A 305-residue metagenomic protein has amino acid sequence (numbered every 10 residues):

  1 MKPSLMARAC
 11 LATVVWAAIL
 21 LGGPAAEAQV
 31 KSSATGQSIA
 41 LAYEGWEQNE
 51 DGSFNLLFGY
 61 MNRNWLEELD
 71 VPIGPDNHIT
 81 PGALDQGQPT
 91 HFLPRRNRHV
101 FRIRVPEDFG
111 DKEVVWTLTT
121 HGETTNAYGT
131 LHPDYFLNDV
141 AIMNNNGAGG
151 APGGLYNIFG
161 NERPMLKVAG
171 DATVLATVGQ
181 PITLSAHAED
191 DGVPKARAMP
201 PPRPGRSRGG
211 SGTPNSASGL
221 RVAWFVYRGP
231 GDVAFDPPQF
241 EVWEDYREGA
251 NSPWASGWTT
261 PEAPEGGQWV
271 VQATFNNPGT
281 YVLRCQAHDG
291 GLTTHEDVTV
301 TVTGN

Functional and structural regions predicted by a protein language model:
C10-G22: Bacterial N-terminal signal peptides
I39-Y43, D134-A176, P194-K195: Short, compositionally biased P/S/T/A/G/V-rich stretches that sit at domain boundaries
Q48, A263, V271-N277: Residue-level recognition of secondary-structure-to-loop junctions
G52, E107-K112, G179-Q180, G267 (+1 more regions): Short tyrosine-centred short linear motifs in exposed loops/low-complexity segments
N62-N64, V174, A188-K195, R203-N215 (+2 more regions): Extracellular acidic, Ser/Thr/Pro-rich low-complexity tracts
R208-R221, F225-W269: Low-complexity "stalk/linker" and mucin-like segments enriched in Ser/Thr/Pro/Ala/Gly
T294-G304: C-terminal edge beta-strand
